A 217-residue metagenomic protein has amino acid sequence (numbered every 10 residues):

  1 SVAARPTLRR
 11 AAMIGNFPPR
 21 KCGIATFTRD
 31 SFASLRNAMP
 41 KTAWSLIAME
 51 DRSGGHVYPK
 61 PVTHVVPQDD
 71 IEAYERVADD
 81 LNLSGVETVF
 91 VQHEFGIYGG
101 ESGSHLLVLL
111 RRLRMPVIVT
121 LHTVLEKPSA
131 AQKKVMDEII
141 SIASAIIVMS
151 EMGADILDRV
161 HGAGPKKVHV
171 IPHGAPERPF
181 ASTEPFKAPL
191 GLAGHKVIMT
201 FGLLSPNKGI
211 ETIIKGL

Functional and structural regions predicted by a protein language model:
A3-K21, V91-F95: Nucleotide-activated donor-dependent transferases that construct or modify glycoconjugates
R20, F32-G85: N-terminal strand-loop element at the rim of the active site of nucleotide-sugar-dependent glycosyltransferases
H64-V66, A78-G103, P116-T120: Short N-terminal targeting/anchoring amphipathic segment
R111, L125-S144: A conserved, positively charged/aromatic
I142-E151, H169: A short beta-strand/loop micro-motif in the catalytic core of glycosyltransferases that engages the nucleotide-sugar
M152, G174: Carbohydrate-associated surface elements
F180-L192: A short helix/loop element that forms part of the nucleotide-sugar donor recognition site in Leloir-type
G191-K208, I214-L217: Conserved donor-binding/catalytic core segment of Leloir-type glycosyltransferases
